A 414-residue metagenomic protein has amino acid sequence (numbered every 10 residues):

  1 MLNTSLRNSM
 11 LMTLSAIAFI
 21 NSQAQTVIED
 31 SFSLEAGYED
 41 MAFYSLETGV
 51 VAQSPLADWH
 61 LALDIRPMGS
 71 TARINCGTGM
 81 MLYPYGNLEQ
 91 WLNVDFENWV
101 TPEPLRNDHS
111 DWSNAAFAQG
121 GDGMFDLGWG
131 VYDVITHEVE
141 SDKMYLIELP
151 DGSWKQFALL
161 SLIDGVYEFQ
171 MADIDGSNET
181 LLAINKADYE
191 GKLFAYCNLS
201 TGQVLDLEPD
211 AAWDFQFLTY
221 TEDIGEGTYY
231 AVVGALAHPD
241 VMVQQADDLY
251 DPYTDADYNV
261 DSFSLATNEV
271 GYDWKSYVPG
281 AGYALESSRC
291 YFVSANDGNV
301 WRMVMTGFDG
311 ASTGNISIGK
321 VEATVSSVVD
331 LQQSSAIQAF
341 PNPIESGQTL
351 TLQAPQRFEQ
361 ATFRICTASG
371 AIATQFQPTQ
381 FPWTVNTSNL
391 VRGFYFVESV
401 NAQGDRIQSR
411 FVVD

Functional and structural regions predicted by a protein language model:
M1-E29, V328, T351, F394-F396 (+1 more regions): Bacterial Sec-dependent N-terminal signal peptides
Q25-V325: Surface-exposed, beta-sheet-biased, low-hydrophobicity segments with strongly acidic/polar composition
W154, I372, R406-Q408: A structural signal for beta-strand boundary/capping segments at domain termini and interdomain linkers
V321-F340, S346, Q353-R357: Residue-level detector of functionally pivotal "anchor" positions at catalytic/ligand-binding pockets or at interdomain
E345-S346, V391-R392: Surface-exposed loops/turns
I365-A373, Y395: Short, glycine-anchored, charge-dense loop/turn motifs used at functional sites
I372-L390, Q403: Glycine-centered tight-turn motifs at strand-turn-strand junctions
R392-D414: C-terminal tail/sorting-segment detector
